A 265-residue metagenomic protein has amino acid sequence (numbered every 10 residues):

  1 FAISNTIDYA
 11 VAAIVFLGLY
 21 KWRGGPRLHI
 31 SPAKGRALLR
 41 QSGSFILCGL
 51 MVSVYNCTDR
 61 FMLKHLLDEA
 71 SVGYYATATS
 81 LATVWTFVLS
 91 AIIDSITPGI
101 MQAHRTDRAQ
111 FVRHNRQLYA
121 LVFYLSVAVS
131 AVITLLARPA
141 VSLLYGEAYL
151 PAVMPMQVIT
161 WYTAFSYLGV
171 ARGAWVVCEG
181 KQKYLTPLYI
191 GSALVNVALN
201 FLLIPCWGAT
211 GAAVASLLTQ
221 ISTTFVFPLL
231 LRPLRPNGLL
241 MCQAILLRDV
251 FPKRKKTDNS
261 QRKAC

Functional and structural regions predicted by a protein language model:
F1-W22, T79, G191-V195, I204 (+1 more regions): Hydrophobic alpha-helical transmembrane segments
F1-Y20, P32-P98, Y162, S166-V170: Transmembrane helical elements of multi-pass membrane transporters/channels
A2-N5, I14-N56, G99, H104-R113 (+1 more regions): Interhelical loop/hinge segments that connect adjacent transmembrane helices in multipass membrane
L39, A76, R108-L136, V153-M156: Interfacial transmembrane-helix starts/ends
L66-E69, C178-G180, C206: Helix-loop interface residues and adjacent transmembrane-helix termini in multi-pass membrane transporters, primarily
E69-A70, A109, R116, T134-A164 (+1 more regions): Interfacial segments at transmembrane-helix termini and the short loops linking adjacent helices
A82-R108, V112-N115, W175-C178: Helix-loop junctions and terminal segments of transmembrane helices in multi-pass membrane transport/translocation
T160-L188: Membrane-interface junctions at transmembrane-helix termini in multi-pass inner-membrane proteins
